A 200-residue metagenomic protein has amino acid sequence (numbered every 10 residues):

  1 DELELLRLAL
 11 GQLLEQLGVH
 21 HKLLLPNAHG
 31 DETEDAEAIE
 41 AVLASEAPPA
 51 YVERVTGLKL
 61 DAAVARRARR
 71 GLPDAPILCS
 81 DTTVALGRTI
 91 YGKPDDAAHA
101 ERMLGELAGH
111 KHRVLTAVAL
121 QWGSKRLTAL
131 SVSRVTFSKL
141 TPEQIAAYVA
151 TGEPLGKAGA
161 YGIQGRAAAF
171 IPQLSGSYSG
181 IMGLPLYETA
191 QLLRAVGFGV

Functional and structural regions predicted by a protein language model:
D1-L5: Alpha-helix boundary/capping motif
R7-L10, A100, H110, V132-V200: GST superfamily/GST-like fold recognition
R7-P76, T89, E143, A150 (+1 more regions): N-terminal polybasic phosphate/anion-binding patch
Y51, T82-H112, K139: Active-site-adjacent loop/tail segments of enzyme domains
T56, D81, A100, V118 (+1 more regions): Residue-level signal for inorganic ion chemistry
P76-T82: Ordered, amphipathic secondary-structure segments that act as subunit-interaction surfaces in large macromolecular
R88-G92, A119, L130-S138: Short beta-strand and adjoining strand-loop segment in the mid-core of the Rossmann-like NAD(P)-dependent dehydrogenase
M103-L104, A117-Q121, K125, V132: Anionic-ligand binding region
